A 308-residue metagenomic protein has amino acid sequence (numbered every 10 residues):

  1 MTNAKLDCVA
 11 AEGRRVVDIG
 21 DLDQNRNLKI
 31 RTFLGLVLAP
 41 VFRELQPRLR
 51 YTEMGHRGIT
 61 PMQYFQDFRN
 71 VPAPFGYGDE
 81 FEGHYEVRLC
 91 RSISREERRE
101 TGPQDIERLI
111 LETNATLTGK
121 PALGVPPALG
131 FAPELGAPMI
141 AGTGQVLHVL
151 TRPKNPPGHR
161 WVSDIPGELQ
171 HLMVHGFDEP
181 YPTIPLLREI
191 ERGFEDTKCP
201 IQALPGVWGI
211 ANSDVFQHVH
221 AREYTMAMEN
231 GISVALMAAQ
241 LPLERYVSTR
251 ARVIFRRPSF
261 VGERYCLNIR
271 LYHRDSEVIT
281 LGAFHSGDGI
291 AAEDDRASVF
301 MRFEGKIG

Functional and structural regions predicted by a protein language model:
M1-E100, M228-I232, L236, L243-E244 (+1 more regions): Hydrophobic, proline/glycine-rich low-complexity stretches
M1-R43, P47, G144-A238: Catalytic strand-loop segment that frames the active site of acyl-thioester-processing enzymes
L6, I59, G102-I106, A137 (+3 more regions): Sterically constrained small-residue positions within well-ordered secondary structures of folded domains
E12, Q63-F65, E112, A141-T143 (+1 more regions): Hydrophobic residues on conserved beta-strands that form the core of alpha/beta folds
R14-V16, D67-R69, H84-R88, N114-T116 (+5 more regions): Residue-level recognition of well-ordered beta-strand positions that form the cores of beta-sheet-rich folds across
F75-T183, S259-V261, L271-G308: HotDog/MaoC-like acyl-thioester-processing domains
R192-L281, S286-R296: Acidic/His-leaning functional-site neighborhoods
